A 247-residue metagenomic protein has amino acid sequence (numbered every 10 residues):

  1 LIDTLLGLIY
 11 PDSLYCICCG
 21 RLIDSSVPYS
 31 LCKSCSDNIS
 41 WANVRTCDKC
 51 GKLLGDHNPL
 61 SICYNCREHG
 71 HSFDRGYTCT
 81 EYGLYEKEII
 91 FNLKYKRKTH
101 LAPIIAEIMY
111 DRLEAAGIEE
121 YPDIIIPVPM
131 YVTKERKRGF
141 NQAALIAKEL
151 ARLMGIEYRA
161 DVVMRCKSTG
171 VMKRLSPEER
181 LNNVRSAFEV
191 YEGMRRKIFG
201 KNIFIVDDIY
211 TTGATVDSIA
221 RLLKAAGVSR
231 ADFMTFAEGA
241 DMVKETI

Functional and structural regions predicted by a protein language model:
L1-D207, T211-I247: Glycine-rich phosphate/pyrophosphate-handling loop used in enzymes and phosphotransfer proteins
